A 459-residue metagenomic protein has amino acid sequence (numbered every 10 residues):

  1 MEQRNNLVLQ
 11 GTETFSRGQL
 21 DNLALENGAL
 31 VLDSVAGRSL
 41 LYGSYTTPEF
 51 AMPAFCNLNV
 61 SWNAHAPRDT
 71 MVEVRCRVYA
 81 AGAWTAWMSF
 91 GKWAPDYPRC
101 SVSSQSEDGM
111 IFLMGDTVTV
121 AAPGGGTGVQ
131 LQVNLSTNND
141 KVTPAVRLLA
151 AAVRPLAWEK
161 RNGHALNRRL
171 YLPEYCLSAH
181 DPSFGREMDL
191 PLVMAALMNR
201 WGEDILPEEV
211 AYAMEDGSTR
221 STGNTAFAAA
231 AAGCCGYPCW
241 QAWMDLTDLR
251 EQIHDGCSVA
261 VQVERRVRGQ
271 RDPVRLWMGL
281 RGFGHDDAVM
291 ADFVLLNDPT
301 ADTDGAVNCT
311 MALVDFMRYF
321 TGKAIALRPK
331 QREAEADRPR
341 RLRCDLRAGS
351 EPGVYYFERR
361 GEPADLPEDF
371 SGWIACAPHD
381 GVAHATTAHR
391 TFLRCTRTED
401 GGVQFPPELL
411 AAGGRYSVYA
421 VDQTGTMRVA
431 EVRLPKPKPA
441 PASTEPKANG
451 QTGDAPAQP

Functional and structural regions predicted by a protein language model:
M1-R169: Beta-strand-rich ligand- or partner-binding modules with a strong bias toward extracellular/periplasmic carbohydrate
N5-Q19, A24, F50-P53, G124-N139 (+2 more regions): Noncatalytic regulatory segments and standalone regulatory/sensor domains
R38, E209-E333, E399: Conserved active-site-adjacent core of cysteine acyl-enzyme catalytic domains
Q105-M110, S371-L410: Recognizes extended acidic, P/S/T-rich segments that occur within or adjacent to Ig-like beta-sandwich modules
A121-G126, P407-G413: Surface-exposed, short loops/turns at beta-strand junctions within beta-sandwich domains
N134-R220, V354-R359, A385-T391, T396-G401 (+2 more regions): Active-site-adjacent structural segments surrounding the nucleophilic cysteine of cysteine proteases and isopeptidases
G425-K436: Extracellular fibronectin type III
